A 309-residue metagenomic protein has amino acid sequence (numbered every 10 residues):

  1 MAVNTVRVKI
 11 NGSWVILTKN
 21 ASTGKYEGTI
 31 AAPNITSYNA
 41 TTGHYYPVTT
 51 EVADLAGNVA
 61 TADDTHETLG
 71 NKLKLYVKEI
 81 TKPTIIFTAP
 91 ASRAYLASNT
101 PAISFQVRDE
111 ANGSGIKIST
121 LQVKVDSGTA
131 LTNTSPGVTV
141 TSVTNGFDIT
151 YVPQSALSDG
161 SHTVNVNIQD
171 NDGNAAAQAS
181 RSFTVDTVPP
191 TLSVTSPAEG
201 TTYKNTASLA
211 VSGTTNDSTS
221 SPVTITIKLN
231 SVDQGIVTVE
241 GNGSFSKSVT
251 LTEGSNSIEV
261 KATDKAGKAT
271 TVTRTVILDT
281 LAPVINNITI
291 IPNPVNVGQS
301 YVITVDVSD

Functional and structural regions predicted by a protein language model:
M1-V3, D109-I118, N216-I225, S308-D309: Extracellular acidic loop/turn motifs
G12-S22, A32, L131-T139, Q234-V239: Short, surface-exposed loop motifs enriched in S/T, G, D/E and P with embedded aromatic residues
A21-I35, T141-Y151, E240-S246: Aromatic sugar-binding surface patches on proteins that engage polysaccharides or sugar-phosphate polymers
A32-Y45, P153-S161, S248-S255: Surface-exposed, short loops/turns at beta-strand junctions within beta-sandwich domains
D54, H66-I86, S180-S193, R274-P283: Flexible, low-complexity linkers/stalks enriched in Thr/Pro that connect modular domains
R93-N99, G200-A207, N293-Q299: Short, solvent-exposed loop/linker segments at the N-terminal edge of repeated beta-sheet extracellular domains
